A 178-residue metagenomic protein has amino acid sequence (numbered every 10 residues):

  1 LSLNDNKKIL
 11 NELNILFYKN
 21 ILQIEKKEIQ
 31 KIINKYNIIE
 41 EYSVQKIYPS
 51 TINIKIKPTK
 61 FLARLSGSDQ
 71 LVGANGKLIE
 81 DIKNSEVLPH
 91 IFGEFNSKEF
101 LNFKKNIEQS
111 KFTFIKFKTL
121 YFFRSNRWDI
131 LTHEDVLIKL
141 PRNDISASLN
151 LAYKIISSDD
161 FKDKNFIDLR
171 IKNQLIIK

Functional and structural regions predicted by a protein language model:
L1-K83: Terminal hydrophobic membrane-targeting helix
L3-N4, K19-K27, G93-K98, R142-A147: Soluble non-cytosolic domains of exported or imported proteins
N6-L10, K26, Q30, L88 (+2 more regions): Extracytoplasmic/secreted envelope proteins and their assembly/folding machinery, especially bacterial periplasmic
N34-E40, E108-K116, D159-K162: Short secondary-structure junctions
V44-K46, F122, L169: Hydrophobic/anchoring residues in structured secondary elements
I52-R124, I130-L131, L137: Extracytoplasmic segments of membrane-associated envelope/inner-membrane machinery
N143-K178: Extracytoplasmic/luminal low-complexity segments enriched in Pro/Gly and acidic/polar residues that act as flexible
